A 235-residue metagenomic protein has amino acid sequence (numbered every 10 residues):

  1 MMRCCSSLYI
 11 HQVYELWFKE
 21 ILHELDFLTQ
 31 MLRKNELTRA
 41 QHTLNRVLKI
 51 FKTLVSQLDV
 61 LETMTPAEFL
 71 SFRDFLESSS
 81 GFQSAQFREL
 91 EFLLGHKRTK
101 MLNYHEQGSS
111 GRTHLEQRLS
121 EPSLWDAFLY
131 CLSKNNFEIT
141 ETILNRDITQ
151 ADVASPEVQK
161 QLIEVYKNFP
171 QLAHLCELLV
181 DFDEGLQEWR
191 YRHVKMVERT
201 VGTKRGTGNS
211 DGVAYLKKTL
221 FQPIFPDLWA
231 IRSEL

Functional and structural regions predicted by a protein language model:
M1-L235: Surface-exposed peri-terminal alpha-helical interaction modules
